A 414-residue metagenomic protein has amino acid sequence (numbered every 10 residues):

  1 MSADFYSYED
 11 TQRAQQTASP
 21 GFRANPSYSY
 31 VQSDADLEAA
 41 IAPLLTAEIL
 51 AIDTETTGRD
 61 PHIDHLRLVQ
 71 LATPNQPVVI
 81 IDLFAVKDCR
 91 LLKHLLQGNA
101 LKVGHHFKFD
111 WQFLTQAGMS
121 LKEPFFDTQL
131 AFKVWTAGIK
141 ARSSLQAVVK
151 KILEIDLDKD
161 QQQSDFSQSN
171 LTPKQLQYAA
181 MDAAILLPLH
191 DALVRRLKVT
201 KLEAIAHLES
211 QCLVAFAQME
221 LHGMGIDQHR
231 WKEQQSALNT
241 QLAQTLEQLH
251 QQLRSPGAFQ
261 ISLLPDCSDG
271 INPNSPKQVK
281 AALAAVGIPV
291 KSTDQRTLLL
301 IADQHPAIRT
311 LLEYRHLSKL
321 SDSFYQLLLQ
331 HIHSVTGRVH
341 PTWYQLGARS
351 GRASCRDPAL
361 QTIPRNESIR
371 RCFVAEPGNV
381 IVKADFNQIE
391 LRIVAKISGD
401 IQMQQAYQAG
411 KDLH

Functional and structural regions predicted by a protein language model:
S2-S27, L189-S368, V374-V380, N387-E390: Conserved "right-hand" nucleotidyltransferase catalytic core of DNA-directed polymerases
D4-Y30, D60, L68-K198, A206-C212: Active-site-proximal helix-loop-helix substrate-binding element of RNase H-like nuclease domains
S33-E48, K93-L96, R365-V380: A short acidic-Thr-Gly-centered motif at the start of a beta-strand
L45-T46, H65, L96-N99, S120 (+3 more regions): Short, well-ordered loop/turn elements at secondary-structure boundaries
I49-H62, F386-I393: Short acidic, Gly/Ser-rich segments with clustered Asp/Glu that frequently serve as metal-coordination loops in enzyme
L50-I52, P124, V382: Residue-level marker for buried hydrophobic side chains located in beta-strands that build the well-ordered beta-sheet
T54-T56, L83, H105-F107, T128 (+3 more regions): Residues immediately flanking
D110-T115, D127-Y178, L213-H222, S262-C267 (+5 more regions): Helical catalytic core of nucleic-acid polymerases
